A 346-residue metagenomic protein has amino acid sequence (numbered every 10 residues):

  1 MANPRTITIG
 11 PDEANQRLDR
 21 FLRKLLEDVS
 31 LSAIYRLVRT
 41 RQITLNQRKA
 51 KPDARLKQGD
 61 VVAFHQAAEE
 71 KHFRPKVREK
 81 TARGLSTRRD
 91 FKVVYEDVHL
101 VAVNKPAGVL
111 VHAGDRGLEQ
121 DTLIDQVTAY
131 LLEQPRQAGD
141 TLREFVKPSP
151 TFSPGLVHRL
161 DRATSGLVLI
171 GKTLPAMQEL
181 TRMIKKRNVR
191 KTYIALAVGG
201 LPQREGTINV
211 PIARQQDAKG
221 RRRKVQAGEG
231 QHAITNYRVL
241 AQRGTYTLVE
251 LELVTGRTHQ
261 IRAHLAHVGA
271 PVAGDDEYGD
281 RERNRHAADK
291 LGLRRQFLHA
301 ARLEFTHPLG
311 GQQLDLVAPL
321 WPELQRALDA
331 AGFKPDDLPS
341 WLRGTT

Functional and structural regions predicted by a protein language model:
M1-T207, P211, Q216-A218, L320-F333 (+1 more regions): RNA pseudouridine synthases
V38, I234, L253, H307-P308: Short, acidic, Ser/Thr-enriched surface-loop or helix-capping motifs
R83-R88, Q226-T235, F297-L298: Short coil-to-beta-strand transition motifs
V93, A197, N236-V239, V272: Conserved hydrophobic positions within beta-strands
G117-L131, T173-P175, K185-K186, V210 (+4 more regions): Pseudouridine synthase
H158-R159, V225-E229, R238, G292-R295: Short Gly/Pro-enriched turn/cap motifs at secondary-structure boundaries
